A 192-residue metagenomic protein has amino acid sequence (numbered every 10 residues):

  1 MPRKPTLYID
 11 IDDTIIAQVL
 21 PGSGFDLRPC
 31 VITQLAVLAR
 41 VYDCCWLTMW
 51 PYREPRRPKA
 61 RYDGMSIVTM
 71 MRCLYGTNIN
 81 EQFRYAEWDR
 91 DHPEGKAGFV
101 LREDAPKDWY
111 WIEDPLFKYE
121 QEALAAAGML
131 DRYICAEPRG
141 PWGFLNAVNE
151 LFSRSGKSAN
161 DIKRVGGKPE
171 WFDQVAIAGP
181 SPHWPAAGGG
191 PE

Functional and structural regions predicted by a protein language model:
P2-E94, E170, V175-G188: Alpha-helical substrate-recognition element adjacent to the catalytic core
A39, R102-P106, G128: Short, conserved loop/helix-junction motifs that constitute active-site signature segments in enzyme catalytic cores
C44-C45, W109, Y133: Hydrophobic anchor at the start of a short beta-strand that flanks the dinucleotide cofactor-binding loop
E54-R56, A97, K118-Q121: Short, well-ordered alpha-helical microsegments
Y85-A97, P138-N146: A short acidic, often aromatic-flanked loop/helix-cap motif at beta-alpha or helix-coil junctions that lines enzyme
G95-L116: Conserved Lys-Pro-Asp/Glu-containing loop-to-beta segment of HAD-superfamily phosphomonoesterases, centered on
P115-E192: Asp-based, Mg2+/Mn2+-dependent phosphohydrolase catalytic module
